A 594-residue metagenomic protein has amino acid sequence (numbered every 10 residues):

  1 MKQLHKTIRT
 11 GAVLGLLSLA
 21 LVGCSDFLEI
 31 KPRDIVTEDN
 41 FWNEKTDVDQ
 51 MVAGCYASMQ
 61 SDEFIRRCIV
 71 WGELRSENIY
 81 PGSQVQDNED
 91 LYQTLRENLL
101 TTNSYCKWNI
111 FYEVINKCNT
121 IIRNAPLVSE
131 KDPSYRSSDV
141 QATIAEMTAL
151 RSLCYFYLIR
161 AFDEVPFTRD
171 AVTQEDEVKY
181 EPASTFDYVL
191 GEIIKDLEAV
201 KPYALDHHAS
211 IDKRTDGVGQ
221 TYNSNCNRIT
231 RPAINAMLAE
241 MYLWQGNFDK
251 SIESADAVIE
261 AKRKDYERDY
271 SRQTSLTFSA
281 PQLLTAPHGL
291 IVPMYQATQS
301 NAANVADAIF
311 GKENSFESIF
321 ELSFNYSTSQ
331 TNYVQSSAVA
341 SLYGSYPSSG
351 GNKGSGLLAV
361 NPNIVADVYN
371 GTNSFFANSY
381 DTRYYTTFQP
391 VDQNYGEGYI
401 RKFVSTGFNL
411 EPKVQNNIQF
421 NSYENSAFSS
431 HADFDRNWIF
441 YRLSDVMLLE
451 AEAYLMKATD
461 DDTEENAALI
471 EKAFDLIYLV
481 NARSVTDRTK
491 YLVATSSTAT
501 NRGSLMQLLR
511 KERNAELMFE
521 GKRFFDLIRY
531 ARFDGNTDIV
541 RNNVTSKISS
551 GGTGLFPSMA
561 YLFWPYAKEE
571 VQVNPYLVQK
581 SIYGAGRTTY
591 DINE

Functional and structural regions predicted by a protein language model:
K2-A12: Bacterial N-terminal signal peptides that target proteins for export
L21-G23: C-terminal motif of bacterial Sec signal peptides marking the signal peptidase cleavage site
S25-N88, V165, L190, L197-K201 (+3 more regions): An aromatic- and glycine-enriched ligand-binding surface/loop that stacks and positions planar moieties
K45, D49-E63, Q84-F162, V178-G191 (+4 more regions): Conserved, well-structured interaction surfaces
Y56, C68, Y80-V85, E97 (+8 more regions): Long, intrinsically disordered, low-complexity segments
Y380-V480: C-terminal substrate/ligand-recognition segments
